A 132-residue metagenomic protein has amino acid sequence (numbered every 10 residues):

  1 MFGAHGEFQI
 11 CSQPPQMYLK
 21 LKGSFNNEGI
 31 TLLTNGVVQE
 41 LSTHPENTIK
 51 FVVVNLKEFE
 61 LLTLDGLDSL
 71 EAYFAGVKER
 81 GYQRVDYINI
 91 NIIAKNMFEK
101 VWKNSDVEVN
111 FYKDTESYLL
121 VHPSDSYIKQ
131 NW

Functional and structural regions predicted by a protein language model:
F2-W132: Amphipathic, Lys/Arg-enriched alpha-helical "gate/interface" segment within cytosolic domains that mediates
